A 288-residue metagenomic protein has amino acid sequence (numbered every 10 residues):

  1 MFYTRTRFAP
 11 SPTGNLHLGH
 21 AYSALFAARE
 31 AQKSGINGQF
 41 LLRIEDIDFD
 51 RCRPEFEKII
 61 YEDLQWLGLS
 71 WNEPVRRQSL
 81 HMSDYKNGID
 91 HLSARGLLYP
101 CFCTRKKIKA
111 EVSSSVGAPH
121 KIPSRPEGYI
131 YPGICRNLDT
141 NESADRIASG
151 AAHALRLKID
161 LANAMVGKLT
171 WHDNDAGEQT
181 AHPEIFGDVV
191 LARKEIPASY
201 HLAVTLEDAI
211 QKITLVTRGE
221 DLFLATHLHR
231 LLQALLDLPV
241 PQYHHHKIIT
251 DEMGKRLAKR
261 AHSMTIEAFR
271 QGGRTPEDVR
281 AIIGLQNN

Functional and structural regions predicted by a protein language model:
M1-H120, A209, E220-D221, A225-L238: N-terminal Rossmann-like or analogous alpha/beta NTP/dinucleotide-binding catalytic cores that position adenine
M1-T13, G35-N37, L67, E142-A148 (+3 more regions): Non-catalytic terminal extensions that flank enzyme cores
N72-E73, V240-Y243, E277-V279: Short, surface-exposed acidic
K106-A258, T265-R270: Active-site cores that bind ATP or allylic diphosphates and position pyrophosphate for catalysis
